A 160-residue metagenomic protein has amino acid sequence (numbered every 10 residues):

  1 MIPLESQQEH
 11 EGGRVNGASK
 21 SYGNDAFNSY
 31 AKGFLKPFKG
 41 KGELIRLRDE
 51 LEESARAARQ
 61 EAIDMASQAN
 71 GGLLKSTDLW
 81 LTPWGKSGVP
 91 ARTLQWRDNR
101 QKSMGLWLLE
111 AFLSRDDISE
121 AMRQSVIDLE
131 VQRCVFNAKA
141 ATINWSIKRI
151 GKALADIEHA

Functional and structural regions predicted by a protein language model:
M1, R92, H159-A160: Short, charged low-complexity intrinsically disordered segments located at boundaries of structured domains
P3-D78: Negatively charged, low-complexity tracts enriched in Asp/Glu with abundant Ser/Thr
E5, K36, K75, W80 (+3 more regions): Compositionally biased amphipathic helical and low-complexity segments enriched in hydrophobic
K32, T82-W84, D117, Q124: Short, flexible coil/linker segments at or flanking structured domains
L44, R48-A58, M122, L129-I143 (+1 more regions): Amphipathic alpha-helical coiled-coil segments
A58-E61, M65-S76, F136, I143-S146 (+2 more regions): Hydrophobic stripe of amphipathic alpha-helices that form coiled-coil interfaces
I63-N99: Amphipathic, interaction-prone secondary-structure segments
T93-Q132: Intrinsically disordered, low-complexity regulatory segments enriched in Ser/Thr/Pro and charged residues
